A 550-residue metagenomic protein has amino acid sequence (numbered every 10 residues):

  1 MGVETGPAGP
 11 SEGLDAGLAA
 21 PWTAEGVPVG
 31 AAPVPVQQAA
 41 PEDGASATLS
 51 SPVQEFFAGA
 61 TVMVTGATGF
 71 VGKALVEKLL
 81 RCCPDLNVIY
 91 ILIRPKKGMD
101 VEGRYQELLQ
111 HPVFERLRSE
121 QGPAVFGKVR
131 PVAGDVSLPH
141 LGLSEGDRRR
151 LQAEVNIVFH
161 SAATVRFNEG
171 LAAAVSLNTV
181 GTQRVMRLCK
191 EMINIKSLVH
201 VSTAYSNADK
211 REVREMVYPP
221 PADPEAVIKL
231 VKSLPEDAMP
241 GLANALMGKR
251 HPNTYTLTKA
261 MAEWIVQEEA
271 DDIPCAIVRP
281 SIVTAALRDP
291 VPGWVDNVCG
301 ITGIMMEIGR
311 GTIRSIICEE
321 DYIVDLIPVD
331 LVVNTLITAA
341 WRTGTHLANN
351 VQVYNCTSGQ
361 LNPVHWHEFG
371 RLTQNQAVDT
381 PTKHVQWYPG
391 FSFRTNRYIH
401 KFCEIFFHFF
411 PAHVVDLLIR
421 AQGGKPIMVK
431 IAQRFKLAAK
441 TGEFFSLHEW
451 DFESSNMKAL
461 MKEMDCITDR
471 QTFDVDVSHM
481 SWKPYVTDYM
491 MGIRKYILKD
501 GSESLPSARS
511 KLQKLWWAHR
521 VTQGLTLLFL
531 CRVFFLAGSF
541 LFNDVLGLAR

Functional and structural regions predicted by a protein language model:
G2-R166, L171-V175, Q183, E191-S197 (+5 more regions): N-terminal Rossmann/SDR dinucleotide-binding element
N244-G293, I301, T345-V353: Conserved beta-loop-beta element that borders a ligand/cofactor-binding pocket
P252, T284-V298, C318-D330, Q360-N362: Glycine-rich "substrate-gating" loop/helix at the edge of Rossmann-like oxidoreductase active sites
L257-M261, G300-I301, E319-A340: Substrate-positioning beta->alpha
V291-I316, M428: C-terminal beta-strand-loop-alpha-helix "lid" module of Rossmann-like NAD(P)-dependent dehydrogenases
W341-T441, E453, A459-I497, G501-P506 (+1 more regions): Mid/C-terminal beta-alpha module of Rossmann-like enzyme folds, strongest in SDR-family dehydrogenases/epimerases
Y398-F407, P411, R509-N543: Alpha-helical bilayer-embedded segments of polytopic membrane proteins, i.e., transmembrane/intramembrane helices
